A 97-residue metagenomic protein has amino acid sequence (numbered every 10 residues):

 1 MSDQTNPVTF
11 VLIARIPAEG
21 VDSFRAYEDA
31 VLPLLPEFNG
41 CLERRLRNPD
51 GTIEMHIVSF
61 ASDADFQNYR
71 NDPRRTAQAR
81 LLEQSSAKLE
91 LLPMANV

Functional and structural regions predicted by a protein language model:
M1-N71, L92-V97: Short S/T/G/P-rich N-terminal loop/turn motif that feeds into the first structured element of a domain
F66-Q67, P73-S85: C-terminal structural segments of small proteins and small subunits
S86-L91: A short, amphipathic edge element
